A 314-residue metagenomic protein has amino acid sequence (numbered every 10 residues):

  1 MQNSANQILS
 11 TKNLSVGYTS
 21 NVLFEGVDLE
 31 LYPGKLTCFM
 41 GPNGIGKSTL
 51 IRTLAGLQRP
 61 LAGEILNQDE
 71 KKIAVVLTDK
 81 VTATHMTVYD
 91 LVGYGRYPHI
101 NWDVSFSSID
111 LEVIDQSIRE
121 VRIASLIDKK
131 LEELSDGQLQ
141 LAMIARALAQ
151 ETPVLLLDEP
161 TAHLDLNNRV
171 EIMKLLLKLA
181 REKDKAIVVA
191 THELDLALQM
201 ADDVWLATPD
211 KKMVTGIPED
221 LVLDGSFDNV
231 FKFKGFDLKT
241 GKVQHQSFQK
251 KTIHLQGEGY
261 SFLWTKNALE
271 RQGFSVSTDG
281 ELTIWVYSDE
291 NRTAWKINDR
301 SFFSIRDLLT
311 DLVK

Functional and structural regions predicted by a protein language model:
L9, F24-G26: Conserved structural motif at the start of ABC-family nucleotide-binding domains
M40-P42: The feature captures the beta-strand-to-loop junction immediately N-terminal to the Walker
A55: Helix-to-loop junction immediately C-terminal to a conserved catalytic motif
S108-I127: Conserved ABC ATPase "signature" region
K130-L134, Q138: Conserved ABC ATPase signature
L155-E159: Catalytic Walker B motif of ABC-type/P-loop ATPase nucleotide-binding domains
F233-V313: ABC ATPase nucleotide-binding domains
